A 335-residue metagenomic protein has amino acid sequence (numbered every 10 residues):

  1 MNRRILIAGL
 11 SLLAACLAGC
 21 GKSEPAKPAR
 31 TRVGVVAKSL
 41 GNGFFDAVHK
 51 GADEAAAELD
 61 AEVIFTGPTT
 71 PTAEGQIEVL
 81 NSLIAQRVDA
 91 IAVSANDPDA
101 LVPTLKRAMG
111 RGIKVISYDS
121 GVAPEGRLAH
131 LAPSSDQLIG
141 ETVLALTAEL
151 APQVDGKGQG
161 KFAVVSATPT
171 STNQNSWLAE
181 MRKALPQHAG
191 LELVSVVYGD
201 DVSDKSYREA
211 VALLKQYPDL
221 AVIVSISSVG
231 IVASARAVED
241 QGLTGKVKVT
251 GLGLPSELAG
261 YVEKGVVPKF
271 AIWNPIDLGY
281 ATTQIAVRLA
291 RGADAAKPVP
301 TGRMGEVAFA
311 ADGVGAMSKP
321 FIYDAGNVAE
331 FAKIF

Functional and structural regions predicted by a protein language model:
C20-S23: Bacterial signal peptide processing site
A29, V165-P169, N173, A184 (+2 more regions): Hinge/cleft segment of the Venus flytrap/periplasmic-binding protein
R32-A55, L59, I64-E78, V88 (+3 more regions): Extracytoplasmic "Venus flytrap"
F44-E58, I139-L146, T172-L191, K205 (+3 more regions): Short, solvent-exposed amphipathic alpha-helices that sit in or adjacent to ligand/effector-binding or catalytic
A56-T69, K161-V164, L185-D200: Short beta-strand elements in bilobed, periplasmic/extracellular small-molecule ligand-binding domains
Q76, L131-G160, S176, K205-Y207 (+2 more regions): Hydrophobic alpha-helical segments within soluble ligand-binding/sensing domains
V93-G110, M181, S195, G199-Y261: Hydrophobic alpha-helical
D99, P103-L138, A145, E149-A163 (+2 more regions): Flexible loop/hinge segments that line or gate small-molecule binding clefts
